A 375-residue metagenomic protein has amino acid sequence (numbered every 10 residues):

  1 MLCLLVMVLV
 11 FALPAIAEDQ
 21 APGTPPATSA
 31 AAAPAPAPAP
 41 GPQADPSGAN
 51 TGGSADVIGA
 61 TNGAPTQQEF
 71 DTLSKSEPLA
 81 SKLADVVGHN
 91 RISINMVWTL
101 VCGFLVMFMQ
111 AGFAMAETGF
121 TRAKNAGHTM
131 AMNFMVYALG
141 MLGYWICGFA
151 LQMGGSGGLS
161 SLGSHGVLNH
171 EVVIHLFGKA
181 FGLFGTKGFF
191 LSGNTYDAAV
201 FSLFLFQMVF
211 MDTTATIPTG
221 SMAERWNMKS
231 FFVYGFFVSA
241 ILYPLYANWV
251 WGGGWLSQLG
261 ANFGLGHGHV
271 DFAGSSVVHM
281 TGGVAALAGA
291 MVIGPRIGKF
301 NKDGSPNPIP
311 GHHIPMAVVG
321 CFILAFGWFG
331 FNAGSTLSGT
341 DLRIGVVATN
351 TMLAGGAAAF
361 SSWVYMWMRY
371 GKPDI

Functional and structural regions predicted by a protein language model:
L2-A12: Bacterial N-terminal signal peptides
C3, E18-I375: Hydrophobic alpha-helical transmembrane bundles of multi-pass membrane proteins
L13-A17: Sec/Tat signal peptide C-region and signal peptidase I cleavage site
